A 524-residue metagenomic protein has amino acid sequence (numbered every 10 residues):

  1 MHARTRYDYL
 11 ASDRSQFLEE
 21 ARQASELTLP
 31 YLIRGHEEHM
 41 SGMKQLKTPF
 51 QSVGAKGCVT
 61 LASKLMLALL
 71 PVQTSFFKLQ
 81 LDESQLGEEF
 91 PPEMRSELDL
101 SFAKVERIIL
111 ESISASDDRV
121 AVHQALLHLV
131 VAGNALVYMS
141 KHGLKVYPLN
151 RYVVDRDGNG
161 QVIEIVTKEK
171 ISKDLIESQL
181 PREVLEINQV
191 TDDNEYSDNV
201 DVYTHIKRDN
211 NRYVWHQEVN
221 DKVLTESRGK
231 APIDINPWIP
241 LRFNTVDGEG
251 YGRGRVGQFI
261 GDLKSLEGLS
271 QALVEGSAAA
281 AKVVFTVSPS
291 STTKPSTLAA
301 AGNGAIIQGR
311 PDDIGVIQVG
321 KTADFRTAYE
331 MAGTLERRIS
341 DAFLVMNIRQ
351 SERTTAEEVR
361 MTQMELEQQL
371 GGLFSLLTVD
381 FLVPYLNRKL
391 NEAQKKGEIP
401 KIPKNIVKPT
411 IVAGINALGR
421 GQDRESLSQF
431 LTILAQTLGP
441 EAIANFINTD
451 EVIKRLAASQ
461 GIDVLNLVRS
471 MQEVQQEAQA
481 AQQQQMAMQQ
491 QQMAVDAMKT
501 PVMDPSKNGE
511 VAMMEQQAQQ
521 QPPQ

Functional and structural regions predicted by a protein language model:
M1-E20, S25, T286-Q524: C-terminal anchoring/interaction modules
M1-L185: Extended, helix-rich architectural segments
H2-D8, E37-A55, S63-S75, E93-S96 (+7 more regions): Charged, low-complexity, helix/coiled-coil-prone segments
D8, M139-A300: Structured, contiguous alpha/beta core segments that scaffold functional sites
Y31, C58, D99-K141, Y251-T286 (+2 more regions): Long, contiguous amphipathic alpha-helices that act as assembly "spine/axial" helices in icosahedral shell and virion
G57-A68, F77-S84, E93-R95, H216-L224 (+2 more regions): Short, mixed-charge, low-aromatic patches
S63-P71, I260-A279, T432, E451-A458 (+1 more regions): Short, hydrophobic/amphipathic alpha-helical patches that form generic packing surfaces within helical domains
G87-P91, L185-D192, L434-L438: Flexible coil/linker segments and helix-coil junctions enriched in charged and small residues
